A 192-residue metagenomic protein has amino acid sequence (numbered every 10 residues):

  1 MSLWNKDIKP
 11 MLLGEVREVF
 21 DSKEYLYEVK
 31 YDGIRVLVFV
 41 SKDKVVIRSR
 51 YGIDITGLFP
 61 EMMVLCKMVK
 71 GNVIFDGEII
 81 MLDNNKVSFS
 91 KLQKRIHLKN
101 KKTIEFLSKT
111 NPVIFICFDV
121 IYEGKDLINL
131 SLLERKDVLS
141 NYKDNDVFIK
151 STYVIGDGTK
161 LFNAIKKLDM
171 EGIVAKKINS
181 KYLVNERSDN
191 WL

Functional and structural regions predicted by a protein language model:
M1-L192: Catalytic cores of nucleic-acid ligases and guanylyltransferases
